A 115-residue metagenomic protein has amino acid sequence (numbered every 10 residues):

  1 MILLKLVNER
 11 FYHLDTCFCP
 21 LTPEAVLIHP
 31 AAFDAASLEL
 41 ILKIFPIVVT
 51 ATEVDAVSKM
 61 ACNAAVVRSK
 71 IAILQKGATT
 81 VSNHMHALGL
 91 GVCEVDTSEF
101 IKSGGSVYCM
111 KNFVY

Functional and structural regions predicted by a protein language model:
M1-Y115: The feature marks the mature, well-folded catalytic cores of soluble enzymes
